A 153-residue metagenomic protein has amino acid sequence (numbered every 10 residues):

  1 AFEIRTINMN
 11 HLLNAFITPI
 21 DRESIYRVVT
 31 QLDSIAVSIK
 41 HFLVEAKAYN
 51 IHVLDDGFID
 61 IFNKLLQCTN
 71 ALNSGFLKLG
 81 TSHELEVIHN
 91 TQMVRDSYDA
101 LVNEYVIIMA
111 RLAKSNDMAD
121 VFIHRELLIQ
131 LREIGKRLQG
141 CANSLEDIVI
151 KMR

Functional and structural regions predicted by a protein language model:
F2-R153: Cytosolic, long alpha-helical scaffolding segments
